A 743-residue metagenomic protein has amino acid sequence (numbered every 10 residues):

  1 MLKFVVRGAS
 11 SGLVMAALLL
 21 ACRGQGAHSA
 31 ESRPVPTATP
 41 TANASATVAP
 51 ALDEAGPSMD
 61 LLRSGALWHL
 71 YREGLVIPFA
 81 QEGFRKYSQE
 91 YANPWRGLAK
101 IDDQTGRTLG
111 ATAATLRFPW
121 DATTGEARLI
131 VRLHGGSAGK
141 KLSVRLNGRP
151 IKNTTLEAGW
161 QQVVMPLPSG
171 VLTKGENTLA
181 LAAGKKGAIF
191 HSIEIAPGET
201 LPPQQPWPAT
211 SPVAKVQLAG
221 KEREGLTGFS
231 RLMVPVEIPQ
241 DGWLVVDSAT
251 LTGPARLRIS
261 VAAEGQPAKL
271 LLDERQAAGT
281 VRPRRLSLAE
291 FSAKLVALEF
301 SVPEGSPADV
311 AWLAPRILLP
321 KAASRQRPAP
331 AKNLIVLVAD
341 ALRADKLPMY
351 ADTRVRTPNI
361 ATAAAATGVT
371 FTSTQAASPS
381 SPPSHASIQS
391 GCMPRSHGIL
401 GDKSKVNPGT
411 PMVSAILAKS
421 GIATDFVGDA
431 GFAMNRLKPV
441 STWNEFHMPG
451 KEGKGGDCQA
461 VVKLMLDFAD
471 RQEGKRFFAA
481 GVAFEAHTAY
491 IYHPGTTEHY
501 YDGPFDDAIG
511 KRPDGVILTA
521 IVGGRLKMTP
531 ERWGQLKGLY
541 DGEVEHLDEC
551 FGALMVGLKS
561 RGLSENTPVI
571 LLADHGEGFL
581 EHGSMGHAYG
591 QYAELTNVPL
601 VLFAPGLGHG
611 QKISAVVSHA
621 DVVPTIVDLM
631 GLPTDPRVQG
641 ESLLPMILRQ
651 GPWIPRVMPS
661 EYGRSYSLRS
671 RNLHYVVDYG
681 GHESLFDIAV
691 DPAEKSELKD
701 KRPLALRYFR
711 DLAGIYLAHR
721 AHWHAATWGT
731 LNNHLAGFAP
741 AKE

Functional and structural regions predicted by a protein language model:
M1-G12: Bacterial N-terminal signal peptides that target proteins for export
S10-A21: Bacterial N-terminal signal peptides
R23-N93, K100, G135-S137, N177 (+4 more regions): Catalytic domains that recognize anionic headgroups
G110, A114-G125, L167-V171, S230-G242 (+1 more regions): Extracellular and analogous surface-interaction loops
G125-N147, L179-L181: Aromatic-lined ligand-binding clefts that engage carbohydrates, nucleic acids, or primary amines
K140, Q161-V163: Basic, alpha-helical nucleic-acid-binding regions used in initiation and control of genome expression
V144-N153, A262-G265, D273: Short strand-turn-strand beta-turns centered on an Asx-Gly dipeptide
T154-Q161, S169-T173, E274-T280, E290: Short proline/glycine- and polar residue-rich coil/turn motifs
